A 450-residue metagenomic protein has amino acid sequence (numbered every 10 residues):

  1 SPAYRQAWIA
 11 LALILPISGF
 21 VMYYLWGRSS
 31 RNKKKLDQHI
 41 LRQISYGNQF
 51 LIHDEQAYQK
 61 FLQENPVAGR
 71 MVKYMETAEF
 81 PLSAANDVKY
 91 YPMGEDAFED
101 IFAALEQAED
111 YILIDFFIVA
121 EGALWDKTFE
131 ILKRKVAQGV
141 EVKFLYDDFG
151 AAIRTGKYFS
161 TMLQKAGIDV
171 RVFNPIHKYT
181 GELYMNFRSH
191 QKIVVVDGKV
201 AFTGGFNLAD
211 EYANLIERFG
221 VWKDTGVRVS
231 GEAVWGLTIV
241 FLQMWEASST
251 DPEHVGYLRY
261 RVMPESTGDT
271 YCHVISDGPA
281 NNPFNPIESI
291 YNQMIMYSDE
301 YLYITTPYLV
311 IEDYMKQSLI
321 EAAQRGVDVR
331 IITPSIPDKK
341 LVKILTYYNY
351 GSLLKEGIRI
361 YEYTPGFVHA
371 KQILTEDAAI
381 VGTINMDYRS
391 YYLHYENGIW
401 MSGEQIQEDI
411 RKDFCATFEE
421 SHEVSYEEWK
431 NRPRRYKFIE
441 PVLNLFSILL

Functional and structural regions predicted by a protein language model:
S1-S289, Q293, Y297, P337 (+5 more regions): N-terminal localization/anchoring segments of enzymes in phospholipid and broader phosphate metabolism
I118-A123, I304-E312: Short, glycine-rich nucleotide/cofactor-binding loops
S298, Y308-V329, P334, K339: Helical hairpin unit composed of two closely spaced alpha helices linked by a short loop
T305-T306, Y363, G382: Thr-Gly-centered strand-to-loop micro-motif
Y314-K316, K343-L345, L374, Y392: Histidine/acidic-residue-rich catalytic or RNA/ligand-binding cores of hydrolases and nuclease-related proteins
R325, R330-I373: A beta-strand-loop signature enriched in Asp, Gly, Thr, and Trp that corresponds to the sialidase/neuraminidase Asp-box
